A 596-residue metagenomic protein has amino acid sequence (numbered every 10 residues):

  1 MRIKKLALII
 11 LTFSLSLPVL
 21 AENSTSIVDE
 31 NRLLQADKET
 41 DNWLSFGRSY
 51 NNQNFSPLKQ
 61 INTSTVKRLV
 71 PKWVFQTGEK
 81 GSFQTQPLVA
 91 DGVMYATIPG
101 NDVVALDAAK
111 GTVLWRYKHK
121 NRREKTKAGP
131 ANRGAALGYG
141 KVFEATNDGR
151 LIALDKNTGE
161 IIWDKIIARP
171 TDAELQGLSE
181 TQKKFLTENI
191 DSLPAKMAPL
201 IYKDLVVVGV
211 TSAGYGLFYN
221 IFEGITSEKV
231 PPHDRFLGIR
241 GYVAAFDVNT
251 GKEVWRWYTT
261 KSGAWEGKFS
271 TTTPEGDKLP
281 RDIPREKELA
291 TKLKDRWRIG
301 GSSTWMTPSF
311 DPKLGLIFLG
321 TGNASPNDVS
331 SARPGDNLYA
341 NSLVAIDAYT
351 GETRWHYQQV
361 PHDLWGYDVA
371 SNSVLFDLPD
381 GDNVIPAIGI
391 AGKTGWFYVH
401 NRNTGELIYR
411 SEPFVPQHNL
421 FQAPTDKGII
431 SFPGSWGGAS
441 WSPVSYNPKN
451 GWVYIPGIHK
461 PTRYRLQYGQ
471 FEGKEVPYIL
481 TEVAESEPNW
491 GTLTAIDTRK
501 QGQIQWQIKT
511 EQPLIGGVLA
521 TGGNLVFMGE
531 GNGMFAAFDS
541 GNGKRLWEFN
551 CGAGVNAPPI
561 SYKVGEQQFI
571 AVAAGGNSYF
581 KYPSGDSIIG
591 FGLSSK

Functional and structural regions predicted by a protein language model:
A7-P18: Bacterial N-terminal signal peptides
N23-P71, S270, P274-I283, E482-V483 (+1 more regions): Blade/loop signatures of beta-propeller domains
D29, A391, G395-G438, S442 (+5 more regions): Beta-propeller fold recognition
W43-G47, S82-D102, T126-L151, T187-N220 (+8 more regions): Repeat-blade elements of multi-bladed beta-propeller folds
N52-T171, T521: N-terminal cofactor/phosphate-binding cores enriched in small/glycine residues, especially glycine-rich loops such as
V66-L69, G111, G159, G251 (+7 more regions): Short coil/turn linkers that define WD40 beta-propeller blade boundaries
F75-Q86, R116-A136, D164-A198, A213-Y215 (+11 more regions): Extracytoplasmic beta-rich repeat domains
L154-G159, P231-H233, I239-K252, D336-E352 (+3 more regions): Beta-propeller blade signature
